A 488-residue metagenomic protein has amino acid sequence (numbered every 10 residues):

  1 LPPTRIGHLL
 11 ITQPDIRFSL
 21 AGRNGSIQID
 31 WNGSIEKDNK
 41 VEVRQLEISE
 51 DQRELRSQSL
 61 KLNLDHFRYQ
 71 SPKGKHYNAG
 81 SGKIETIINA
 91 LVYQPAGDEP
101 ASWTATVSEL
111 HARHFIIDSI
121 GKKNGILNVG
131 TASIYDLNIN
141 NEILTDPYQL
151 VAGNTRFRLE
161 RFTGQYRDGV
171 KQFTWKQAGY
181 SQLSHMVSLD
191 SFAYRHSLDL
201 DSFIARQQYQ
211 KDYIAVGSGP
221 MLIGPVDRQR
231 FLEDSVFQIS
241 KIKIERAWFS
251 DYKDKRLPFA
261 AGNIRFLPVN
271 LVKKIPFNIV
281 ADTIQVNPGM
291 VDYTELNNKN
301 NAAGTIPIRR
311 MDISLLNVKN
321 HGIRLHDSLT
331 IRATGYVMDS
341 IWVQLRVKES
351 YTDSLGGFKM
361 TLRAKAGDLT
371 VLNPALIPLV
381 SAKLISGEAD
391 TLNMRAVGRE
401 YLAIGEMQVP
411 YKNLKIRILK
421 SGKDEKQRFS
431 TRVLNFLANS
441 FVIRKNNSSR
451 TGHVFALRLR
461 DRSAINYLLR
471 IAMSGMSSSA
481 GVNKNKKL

Functional and structural regions predicted by a protein language model:
L1-S184, W248-D254, I264-F358, S474: Elongated, acidic membrane-bridging lipid-handling scaffolds and related periplasm/extracellular "bridge/tunnel" systems
P14-I16, D65-F67, F192, V226 (+3 more regions): Solvent-exposed coil/turn segments that connect beta secondary-structure elements in extracytoplasmic/periplasmic
L46, V226-D227: A structural feature that tracks compact, well-ordered secondary-structure segments with a strong bias toward
T163, A366-T370: Short, proline-centered helix/strand-breaking motifs
Y194-S202, G367: Surface-exposed extracellular loop regions of Gram-negative outer-membrane beta-barrel proteins
D199, D251-D254, I416-I418: Outer-membrane beta-barrel proteins
D199-Q210, L222: A cross-kingdom feature marking solvent-exposed beta-strand/loop segments within repeated, beta-rich binding/scaffold
R346-S350, G356, L362-R363, P374-L488: Extended terminal
